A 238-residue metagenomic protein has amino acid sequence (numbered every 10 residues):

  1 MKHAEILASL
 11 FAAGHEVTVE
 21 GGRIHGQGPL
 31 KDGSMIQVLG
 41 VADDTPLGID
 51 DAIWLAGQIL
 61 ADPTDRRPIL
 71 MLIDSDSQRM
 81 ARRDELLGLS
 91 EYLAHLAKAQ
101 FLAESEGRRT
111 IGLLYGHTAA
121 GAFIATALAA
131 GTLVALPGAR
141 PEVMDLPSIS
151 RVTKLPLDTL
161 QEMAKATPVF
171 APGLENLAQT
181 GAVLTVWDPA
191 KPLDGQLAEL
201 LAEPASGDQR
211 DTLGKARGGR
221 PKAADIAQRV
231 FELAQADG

Functional and structural regions predicted by a protein language model:
M1-H15, V152, L157-G238: Amphipathic alpha-helical segments at domain termini/boundaries
G14-D32: N-terminal short beta-loop-beta anion/metal-coordinating cradle
G26-A52: STAS-typified acidic loop motif
S34-G40, W54-R82: A structural preference for short, pocket-lining loop segments at secondary-structure junctions
D44-T45, Q78, H117: Short strand->helix junction
L55-A56, L128-A130, L201-E203: Short, solvent-exposed amphipathic alpha-helical segments in soluble enzyme and RNA/protein-processing domains
A81-D188, G195: Conserved catalytic cores of soluble enzyme domains, especially glycine-rich substrate-binding beta-alpha loops
